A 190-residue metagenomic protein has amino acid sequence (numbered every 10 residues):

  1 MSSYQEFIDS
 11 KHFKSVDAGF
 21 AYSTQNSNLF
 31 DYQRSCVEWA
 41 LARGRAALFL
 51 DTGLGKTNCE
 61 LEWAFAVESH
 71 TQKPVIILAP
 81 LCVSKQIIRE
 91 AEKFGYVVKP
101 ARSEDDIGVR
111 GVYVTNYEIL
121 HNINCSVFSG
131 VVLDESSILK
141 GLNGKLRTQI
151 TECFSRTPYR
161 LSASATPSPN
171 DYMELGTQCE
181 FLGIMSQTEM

Functional and structural regions predicted by a protein language model:
E6-F49: Conserved pre-motif I regulatory segment
R43-W63: Walker A/P-loop
A47-D51, I76, L161: Short hydrophobic/aromatic beta-strand immediately N-terminal to the Walker A/P-loop
T57-E62, T71-F94, P169-L175: Conserved Walker A/P-loop ATP-binding site and its immediately adjacent core in helicase/helicase-like ATPase domains
K73-P74, K93, G130, I138 (+1 more regions): Conserved P-loop NTPase motor "coupling/switch" region that bridges the ATPase
C82-D105, F181-S186: Conserved helix-turn-beta segment of the N-terminal RecA-like "Helicase ATP-binding" lobe in SF1/SF2 helicases
G108-N122: Conserved two-lobed SF2 helicase motor
